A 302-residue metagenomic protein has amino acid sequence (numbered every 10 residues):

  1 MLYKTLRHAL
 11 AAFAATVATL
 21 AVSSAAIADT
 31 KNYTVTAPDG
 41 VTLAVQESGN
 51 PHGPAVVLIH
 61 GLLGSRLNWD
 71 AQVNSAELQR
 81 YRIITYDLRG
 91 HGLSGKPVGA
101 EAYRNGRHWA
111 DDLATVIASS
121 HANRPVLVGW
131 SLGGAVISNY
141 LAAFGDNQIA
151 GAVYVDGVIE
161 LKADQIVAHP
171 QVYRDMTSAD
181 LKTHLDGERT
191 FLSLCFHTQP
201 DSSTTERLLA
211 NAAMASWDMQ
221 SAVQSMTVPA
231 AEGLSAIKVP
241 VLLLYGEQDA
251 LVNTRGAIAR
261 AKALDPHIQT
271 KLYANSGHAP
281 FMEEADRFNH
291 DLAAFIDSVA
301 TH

Functional and structural regions predicted by a protein language model:
L2-V57, L78-R82, N123, D297-H302: Alpha/beta-hydrolase fold catalytic core
P38, Q46, T85-V128, L132 (+1 more regions): Active-site loop/oxyanion-hole signature of alpha/beta-hydrolase fold enzymes
V41, E47-K96: Conserved HGGG/HGGXW glycine-rich cap/lid loop of the alpha/beta-hydrolase fold
R66-A71, L93-K96, A135, A163 (+2 more regions): Short N-terminal helix/helix-N-cap motif within the alpha/beta-hydrolase-1
S138-A143, Q148-D180: Flexible "cap/lid" loop of the alpha/beta hydrolase fold
A163-A168, L181-S235: Conserved alpha/beta-hydrolase catalytic His-Asp/Glu region
V241-S276: Conserved loop-alpha-helix segment in the C-terminal half of the alpha/beta-hydrolase fold that carries the catalytic
I268-H302: Catalytic active-site module of serine/aspartate enzymes centered on a nucleophile-bearing elbow/loop
